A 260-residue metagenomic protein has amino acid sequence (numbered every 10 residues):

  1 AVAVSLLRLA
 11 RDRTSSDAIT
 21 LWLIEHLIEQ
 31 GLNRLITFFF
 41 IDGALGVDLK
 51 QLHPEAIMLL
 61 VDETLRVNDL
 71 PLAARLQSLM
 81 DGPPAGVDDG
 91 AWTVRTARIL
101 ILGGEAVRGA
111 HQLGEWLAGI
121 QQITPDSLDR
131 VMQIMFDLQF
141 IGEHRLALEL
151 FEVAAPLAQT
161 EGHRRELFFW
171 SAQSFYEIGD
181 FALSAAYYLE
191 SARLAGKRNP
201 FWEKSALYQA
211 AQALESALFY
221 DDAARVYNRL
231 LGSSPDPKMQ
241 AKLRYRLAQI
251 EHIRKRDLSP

Functional and structural regions predicted by a protein language model:
A1-P260: Acidic, polar-rich low-complexity tracts and alpha-helical solenoid repeat scaffolds
